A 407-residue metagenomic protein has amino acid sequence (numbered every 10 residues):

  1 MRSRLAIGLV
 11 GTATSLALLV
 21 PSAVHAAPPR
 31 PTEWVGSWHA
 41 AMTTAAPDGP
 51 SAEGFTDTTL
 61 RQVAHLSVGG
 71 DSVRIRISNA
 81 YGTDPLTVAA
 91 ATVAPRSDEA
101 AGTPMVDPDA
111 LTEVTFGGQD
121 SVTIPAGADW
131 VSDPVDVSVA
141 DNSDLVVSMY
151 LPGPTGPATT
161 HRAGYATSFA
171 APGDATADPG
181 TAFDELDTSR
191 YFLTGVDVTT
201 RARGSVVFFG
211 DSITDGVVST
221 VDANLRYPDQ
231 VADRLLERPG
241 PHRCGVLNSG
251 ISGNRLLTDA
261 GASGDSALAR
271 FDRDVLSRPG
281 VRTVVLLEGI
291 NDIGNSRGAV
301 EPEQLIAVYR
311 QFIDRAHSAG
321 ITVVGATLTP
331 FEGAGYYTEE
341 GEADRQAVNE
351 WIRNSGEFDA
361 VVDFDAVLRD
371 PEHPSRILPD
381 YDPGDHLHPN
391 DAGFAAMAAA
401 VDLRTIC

Functional and structural regions predicted by a protein language model:
S3-R4, G11-L18, A23-F209, S219-V221: N-terminal secretory targeting modules
W38, Q62, P85, A89 (+7 more regions): Conserved SGNH/GDSL esterase-like catalytic core that processes O-acyl groups on lipids and polysaccharides
Y81, G153-P154, S212-G216, I251-L256 (+4 more regions): Solvent-exposed loop/turn segments at secondary-structure junctions within structured extracellular/periplasmic domains
F209-G210, A326: Short hydrophobic segments within beta-strands
G294, T329-C407: Catalytic His-Asp segment of secreted/periplasmic serine-dependent ester chemistry enzymes
Y309-H317: Surface-exposed amphipathic alpha-helices with a cationic face
